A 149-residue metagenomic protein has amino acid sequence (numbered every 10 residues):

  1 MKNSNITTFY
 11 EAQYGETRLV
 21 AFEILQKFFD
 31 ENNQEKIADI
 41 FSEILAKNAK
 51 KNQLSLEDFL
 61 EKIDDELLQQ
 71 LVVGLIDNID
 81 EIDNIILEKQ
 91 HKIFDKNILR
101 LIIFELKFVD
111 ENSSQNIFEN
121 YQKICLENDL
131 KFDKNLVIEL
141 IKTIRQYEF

Functional and structural regions predicted by a protein language model:
M1-F149: Class I Rossmann-like S-adenosyl-L-methionine
